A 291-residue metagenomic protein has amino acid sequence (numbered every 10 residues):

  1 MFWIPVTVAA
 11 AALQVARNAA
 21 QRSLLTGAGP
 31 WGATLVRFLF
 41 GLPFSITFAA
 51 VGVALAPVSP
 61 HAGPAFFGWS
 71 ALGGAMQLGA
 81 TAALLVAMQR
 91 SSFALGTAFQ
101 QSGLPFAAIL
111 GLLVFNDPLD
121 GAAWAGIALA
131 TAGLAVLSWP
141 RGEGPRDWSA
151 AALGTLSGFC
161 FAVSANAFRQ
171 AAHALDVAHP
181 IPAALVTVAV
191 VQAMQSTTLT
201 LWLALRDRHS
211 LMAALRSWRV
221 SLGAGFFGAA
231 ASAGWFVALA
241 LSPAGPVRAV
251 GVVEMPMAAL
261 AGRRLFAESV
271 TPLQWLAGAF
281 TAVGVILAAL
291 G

Functional and structural regions predicted by a protein language model:
M1-A75, G79-S91, A132, P140-F159 (+4 more regions): Membrane-interface interhelical linkers
L13, M76, G103, C160 (+4 more regions): MFS transmembrane alpha-helix packing/gate-lining sites
L35-T47, F99-L110, A152-N166, V220-S232 (+1 more regions): Small-residue-rich segments of transmembrane alpha-helices in multi-pass membrane proteins, especially helix faces
S45, A108-F115, G121-P140, L273-L290: Hydrophobic transmembrane alpha-helices of multi-pass small-molecule transport proteins
L72-L78, L85-L134, V186-A193, P243-R263: Specific alpha-helical transmembrane segments that line the substrate/conduction pathway and gating interfaces
S149-A178, L185: Selected transmembrane alpha-helices and immediately adjacent juxtamembrane segments of polytopic inner-membrane
R216-R219, L260-F280: Interfacial loop-to-transmembrane junctions
